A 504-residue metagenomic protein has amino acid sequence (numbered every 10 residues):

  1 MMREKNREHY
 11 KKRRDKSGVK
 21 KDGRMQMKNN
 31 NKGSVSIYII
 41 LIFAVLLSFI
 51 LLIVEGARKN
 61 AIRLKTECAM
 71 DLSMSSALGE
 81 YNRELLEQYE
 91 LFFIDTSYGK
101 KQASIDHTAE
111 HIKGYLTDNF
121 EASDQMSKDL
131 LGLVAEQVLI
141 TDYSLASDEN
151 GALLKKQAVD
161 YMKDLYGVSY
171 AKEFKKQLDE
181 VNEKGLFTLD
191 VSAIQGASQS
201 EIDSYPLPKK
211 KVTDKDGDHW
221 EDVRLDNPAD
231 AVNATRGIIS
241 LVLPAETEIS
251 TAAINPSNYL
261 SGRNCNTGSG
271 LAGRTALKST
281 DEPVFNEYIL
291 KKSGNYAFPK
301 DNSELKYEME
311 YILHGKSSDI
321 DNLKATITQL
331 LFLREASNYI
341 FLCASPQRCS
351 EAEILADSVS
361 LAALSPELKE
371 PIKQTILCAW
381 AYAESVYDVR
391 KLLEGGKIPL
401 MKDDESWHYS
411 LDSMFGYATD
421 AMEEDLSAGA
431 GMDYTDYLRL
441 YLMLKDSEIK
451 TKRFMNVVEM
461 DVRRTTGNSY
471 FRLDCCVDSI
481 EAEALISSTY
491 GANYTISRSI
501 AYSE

Functional and structural regions predicted by a protein language model:
M1-M2, I376: Short intrinsically disordered, low-complexity coil segments enriched in acidic
R3-S104: Alpha-helical assembly-interface signal, strongest on the long, hydrophobic N-terminal helix that forms
R83, L91-E504: Long, compositionally biased low-complexity segments
